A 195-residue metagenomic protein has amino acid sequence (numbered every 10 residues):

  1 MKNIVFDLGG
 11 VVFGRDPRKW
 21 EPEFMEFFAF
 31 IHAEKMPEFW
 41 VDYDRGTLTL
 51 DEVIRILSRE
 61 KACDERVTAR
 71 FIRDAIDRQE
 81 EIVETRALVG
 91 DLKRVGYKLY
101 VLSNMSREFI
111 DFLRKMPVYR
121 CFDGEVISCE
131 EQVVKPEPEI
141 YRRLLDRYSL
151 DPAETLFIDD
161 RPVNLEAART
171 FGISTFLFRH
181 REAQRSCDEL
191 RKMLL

Functional and structural regions predicted by a protein language model:
M1-P37, V41, R45, E60 (+2 more regions): Active-site neighborhood of HAD-like aspartate-dependent phosphohydrolases
K2, S106-R107, L113-L195: Asp-based, Mg2+/Mn2+-dependent phosphohydrolase catalytic module
V5-D7, Y100-N104, D159: Short beta-strand segments
V12, V41, D74-R78, E131 (+1 more regions): Short histidine/acidic/glycine/proline-rich micro-motifs that form metal- and phosphate-coordinating active-site loops
K19, E23, E38, E52 (+7 more regions): Alpha-helical elements of Rossmann-like donor-binding domains used by nucleotide-donor carbohydrate transfer enzymes
E21, H32, V53-L57, I72-A75 (+2 more regions): Hydrophobic alpha-helical core bundles mediating ligand binding, dimerization, or RNAP-core interactions
D42-F71: A metal-dependent, Asp-based hydrolase signature
D51, A69-Y100, P138: Short, acidic loop-to-helix structural element flanking the phosphoryl-transfer center in phosphate-processing enzymes
